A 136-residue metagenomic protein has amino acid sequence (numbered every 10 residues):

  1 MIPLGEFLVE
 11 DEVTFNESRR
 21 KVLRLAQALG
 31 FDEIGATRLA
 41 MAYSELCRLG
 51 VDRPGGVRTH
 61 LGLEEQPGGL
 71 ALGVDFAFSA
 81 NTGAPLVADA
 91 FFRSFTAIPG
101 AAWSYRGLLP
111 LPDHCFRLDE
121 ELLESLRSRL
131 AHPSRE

Functional and structural regions predicted by a protein language model:
M1-L4, L49-E136: Conserved beta-strand-loop-beta-strand hairpin that lines the nucleotide-binding pocket of ATP/GTP-utilizing enzymes
I2-F31: Helix-loop-beta hinge of the Bergerat
F15-S18, D32, A36, A40 (+1 more regions): Generic alpha-helical secondary structure
A26, E33-A40, T96-G100: GHKL (Bergerat-fold) ATPase N-terminal catalytic module, capturing the glycine-rich phosphate-binding loop and acidic
F31-R58: Conserved ATP-binding N-box helix of the HATPase_c
